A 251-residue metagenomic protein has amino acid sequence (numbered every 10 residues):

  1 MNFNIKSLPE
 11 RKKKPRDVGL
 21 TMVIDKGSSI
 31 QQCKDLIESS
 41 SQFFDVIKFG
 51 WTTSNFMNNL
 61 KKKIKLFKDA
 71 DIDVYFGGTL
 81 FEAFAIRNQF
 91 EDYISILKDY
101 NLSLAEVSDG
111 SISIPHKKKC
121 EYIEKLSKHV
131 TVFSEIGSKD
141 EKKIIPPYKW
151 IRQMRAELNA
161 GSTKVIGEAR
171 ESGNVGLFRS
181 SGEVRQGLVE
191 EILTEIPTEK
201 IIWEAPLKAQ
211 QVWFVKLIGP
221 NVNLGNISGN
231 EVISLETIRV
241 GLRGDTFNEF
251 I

Functional and structural regions predicted by a protein language model:
M1-L66: Conserved N-terminal beta1-alpha1 strand-loop-helix module at the mouth
N4-E10, E191-I251: C-terminal alpha-helical cap/extension of soluble enzyme domains
D17-Q31, G50-T53, Y75-Q89, E135-K149: Active-site mouth loops of central-metabolism enzymes
V18-I24, D45-F49, V74-G78, A105-V107 (+4 more regions): Hydrophobic faces of well-ordered beta-strands that scaffold small-molecule active sites in alpha/beta enzyme cores
K26-S39, N59, A85-L97, P146-A156: Short, acidic/polar
Q31, S54-F67, A83-D92, G110-V130 (+4 more regions): Active-site-adjacent beta->alpha loops and helix N-cap segments on the catalytic face of soluble alpha/beta enzymes
L36-S40, F67, I96-L97, K125-L126 (+3 more regions): Generic structural signal for hydrophobic
L104-S111, N159-N174, N221-D245: Glycine-rich phosphate-binding active-site loops on the catalytic face of alpha/beta enzymes
